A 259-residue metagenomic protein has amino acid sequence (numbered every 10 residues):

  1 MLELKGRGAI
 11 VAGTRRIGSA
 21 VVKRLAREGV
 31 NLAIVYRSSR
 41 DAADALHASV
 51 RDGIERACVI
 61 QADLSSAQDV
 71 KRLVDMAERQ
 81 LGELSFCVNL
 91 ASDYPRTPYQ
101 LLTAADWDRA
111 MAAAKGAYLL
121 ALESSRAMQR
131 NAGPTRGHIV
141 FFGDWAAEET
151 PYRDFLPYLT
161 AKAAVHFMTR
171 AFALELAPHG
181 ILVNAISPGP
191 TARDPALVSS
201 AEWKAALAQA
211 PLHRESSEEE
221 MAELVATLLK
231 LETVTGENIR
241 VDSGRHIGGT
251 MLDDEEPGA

Functional and structural regions predicted by a protein language model:
L2-A33: Canonical Rossmann dinucleotide-binding motif of NAD(H)/NADP(H)-dependent dehydrogenases/reductases, specifically
L25, H166, A173-T191, V234-V241: Conserved Rossmann-fold SDR core element
L90-R96, G244: Conserved NAD(P)H cofactor-binding loop of Rossmann-fold oxidoreductase domains
D93-Y94, G133-A164, T169-P178, P190: Catalytic loop of short-chain dehydrogenase/reductase
P98-Y99, A105-A110, A206: Substrate-binding pocket helix/loop in short-chain dehydrogenase/reductase
A112-G133, A173-L174, A226, K230: Amphipathic alpha-helical dimer-interface segment in Rossmann-like NAD(P)H-dependent oxidoreductases
L174, P178, A185-A210, E215 (+1 more regions): A glycine/serine/threonine-rich, flexible loop-to-helix segment that serves as the NAD(P) cofactor-binding "lid"
S217-V241, H246: C-terminal substrate-recognition "lid" of short-chain dehydrogenase/reductases
